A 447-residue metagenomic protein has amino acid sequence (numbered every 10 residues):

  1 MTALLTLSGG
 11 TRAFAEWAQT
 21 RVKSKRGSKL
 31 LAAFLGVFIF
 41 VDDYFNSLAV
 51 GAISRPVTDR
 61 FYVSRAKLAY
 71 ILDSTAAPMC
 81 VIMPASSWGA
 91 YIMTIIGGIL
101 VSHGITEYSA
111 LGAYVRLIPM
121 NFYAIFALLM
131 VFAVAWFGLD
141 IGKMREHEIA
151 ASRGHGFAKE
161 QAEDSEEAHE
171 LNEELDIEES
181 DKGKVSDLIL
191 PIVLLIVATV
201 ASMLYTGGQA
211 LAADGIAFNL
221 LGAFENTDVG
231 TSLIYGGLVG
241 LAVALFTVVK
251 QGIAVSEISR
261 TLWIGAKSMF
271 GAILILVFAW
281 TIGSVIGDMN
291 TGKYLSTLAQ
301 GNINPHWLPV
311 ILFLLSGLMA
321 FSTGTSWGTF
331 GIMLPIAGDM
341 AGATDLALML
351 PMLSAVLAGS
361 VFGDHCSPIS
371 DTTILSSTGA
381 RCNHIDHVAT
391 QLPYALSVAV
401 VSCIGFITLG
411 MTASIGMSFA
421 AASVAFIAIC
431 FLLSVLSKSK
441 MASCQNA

Functional and structural regions predicted by a protein language model:
M1-A69, G252-T344: Membrane-embedded alpha-helical segments and adjacent helix-loop junctions characteristic of multi-pass solute
M1-G9, Q19-K23, G97, R116 (+2 more regions): Membrane-interface helix-loop-helix modules in multi-pass membrane proteins
A18-E107, L111, S322-F362, T372-D386 (+1 more regions): Hydrophobic transmembrane alpha-helices that form the pore/transport pathway of multi-pass ion and small-solute
V57-F157, E178-S186, T373-C430: Membrane-core helix-loop-helix motifs of multi-pass transport proteins
R60-F61, F270-I282, I286-M289, I303-F330 (+1 more regions): C-terminal transmembrane helix pair
S87-H103, G207-A212, V277-Y294, M411-T412: Extracellular/periplasmic helix-exit of transmembrane alpha-helices
G112-L129, D228-V239, P305-A320: Hydrophobic alpha-helical transmembrane segments
M120-A124, A135-W136, S152-T281, S397-A447: Hydrophobic transmembrane alpha-helices of multi-pass small-molecule transporters
